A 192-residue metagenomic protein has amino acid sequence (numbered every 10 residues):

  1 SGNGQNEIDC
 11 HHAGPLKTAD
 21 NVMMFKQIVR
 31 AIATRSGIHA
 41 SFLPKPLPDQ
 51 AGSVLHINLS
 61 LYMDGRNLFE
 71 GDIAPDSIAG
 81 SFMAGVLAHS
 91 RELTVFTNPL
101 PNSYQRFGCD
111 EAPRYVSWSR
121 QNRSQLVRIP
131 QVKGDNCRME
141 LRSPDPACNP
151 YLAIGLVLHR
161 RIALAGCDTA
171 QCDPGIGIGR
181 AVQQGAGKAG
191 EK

Functional and structural regions predicted by a protein language model:
S1-M24: Active-site acidic/histidine clusters and adjacent loop/turn architecture that either coordinate catalytic ions
D9, G80-L87, G187-G190: Generic detector of well-ordered alpha-helical segments enriched in charged/polar residues, highlighting helical
L16-Q171, G175: Active-site capping/gating regions of soluble enzymes
A163, A170-K192: Non-catalytic interaction/regulatory segments
